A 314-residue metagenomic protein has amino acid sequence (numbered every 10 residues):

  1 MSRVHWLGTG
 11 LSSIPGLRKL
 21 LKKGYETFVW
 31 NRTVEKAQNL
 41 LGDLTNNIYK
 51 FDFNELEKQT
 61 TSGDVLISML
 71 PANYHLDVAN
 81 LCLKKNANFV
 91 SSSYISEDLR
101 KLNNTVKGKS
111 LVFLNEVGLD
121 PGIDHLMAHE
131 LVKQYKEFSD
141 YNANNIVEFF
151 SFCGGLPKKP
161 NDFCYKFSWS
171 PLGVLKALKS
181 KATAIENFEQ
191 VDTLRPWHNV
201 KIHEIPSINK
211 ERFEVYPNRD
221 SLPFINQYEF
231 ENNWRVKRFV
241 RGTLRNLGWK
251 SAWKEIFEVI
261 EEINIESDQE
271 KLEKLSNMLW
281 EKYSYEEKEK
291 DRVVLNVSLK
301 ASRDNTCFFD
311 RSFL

Functional and structural regions predicted by a protein language model:
V4-T9: Conserved N-terminal Rossmann-fold NAD(P)-binding element of oxidoreductases
L11-S13: Hydrophobic/small residue at the entry helix of a nucleotide-binding pocket
T27-L40: NAD(P)-binding Rossmann-fold cofactor-contacting core
L44-E55: Rossmann-fold cofactor-recognition segment
D64-M69, V90-S91: N-terminal Rossmann-like NAD(P) cofactor-binding module of classical short-chain dehydrogenase/reductase
L81-L99: ADP-ribose/adenylate-binding Rossmann-like module
S93-N115: Rossmann-fold NAD(P)-binding glycine/threonine-rich loop
Q134-L314: C-terminal catalytic/substrate-binding lobe primarily of soluble NAD(P)-dependent oxidoreductases
